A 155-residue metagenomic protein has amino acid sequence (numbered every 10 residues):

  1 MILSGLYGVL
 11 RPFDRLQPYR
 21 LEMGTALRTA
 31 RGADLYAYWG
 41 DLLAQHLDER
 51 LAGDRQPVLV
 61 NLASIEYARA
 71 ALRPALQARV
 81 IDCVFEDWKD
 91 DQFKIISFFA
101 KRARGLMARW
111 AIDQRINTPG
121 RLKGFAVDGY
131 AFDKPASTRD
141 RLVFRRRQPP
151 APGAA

Functional and structural regions predicted by a protein language model:
M1-S137, V143-A155: Internal, well-folded beta-alpha domain core
